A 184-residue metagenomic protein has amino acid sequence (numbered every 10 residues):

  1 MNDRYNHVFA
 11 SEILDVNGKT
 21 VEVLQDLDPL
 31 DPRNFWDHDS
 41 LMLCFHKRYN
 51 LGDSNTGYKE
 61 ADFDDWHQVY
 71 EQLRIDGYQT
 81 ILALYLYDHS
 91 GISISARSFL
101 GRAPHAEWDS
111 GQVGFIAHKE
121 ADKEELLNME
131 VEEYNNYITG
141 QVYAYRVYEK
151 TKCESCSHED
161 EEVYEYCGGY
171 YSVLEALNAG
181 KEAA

Functional and structural regions predicted by a protein language model:
M1-A184: Acidic interaction surfaces
